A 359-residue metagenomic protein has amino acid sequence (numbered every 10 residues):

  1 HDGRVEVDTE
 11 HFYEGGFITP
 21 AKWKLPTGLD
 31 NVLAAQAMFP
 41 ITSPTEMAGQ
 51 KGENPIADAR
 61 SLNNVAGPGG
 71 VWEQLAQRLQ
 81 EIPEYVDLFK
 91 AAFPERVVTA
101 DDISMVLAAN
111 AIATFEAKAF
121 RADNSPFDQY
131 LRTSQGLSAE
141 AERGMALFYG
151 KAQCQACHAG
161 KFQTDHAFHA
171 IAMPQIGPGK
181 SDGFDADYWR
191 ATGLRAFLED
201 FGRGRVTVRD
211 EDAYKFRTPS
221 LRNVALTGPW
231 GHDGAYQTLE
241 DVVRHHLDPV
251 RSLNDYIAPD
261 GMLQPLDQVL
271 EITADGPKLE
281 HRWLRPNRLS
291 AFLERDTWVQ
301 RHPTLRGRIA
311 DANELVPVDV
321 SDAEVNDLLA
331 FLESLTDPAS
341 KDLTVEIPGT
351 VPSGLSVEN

Functional and structural regions predicted by a protein language model:
H1-N359: Periplasmic c-type cytochrome electron-transfer domains
